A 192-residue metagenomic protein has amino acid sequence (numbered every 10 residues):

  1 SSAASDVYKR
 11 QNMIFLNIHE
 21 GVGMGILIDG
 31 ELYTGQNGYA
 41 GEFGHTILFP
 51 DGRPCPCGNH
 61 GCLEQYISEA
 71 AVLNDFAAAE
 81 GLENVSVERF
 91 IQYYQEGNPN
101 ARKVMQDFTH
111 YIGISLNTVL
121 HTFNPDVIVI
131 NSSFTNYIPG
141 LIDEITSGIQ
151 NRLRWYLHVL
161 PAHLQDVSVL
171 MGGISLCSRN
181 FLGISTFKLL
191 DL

Functional and structural regions predicted by a protein language model:
S1-Y8: Short, small-residue-biased leader/transition segments that mark boundaries at the very start of proteins
S2, G41-F43, I114-N117: A generic local structural motif
K9, D51-P54, N59, L63-L192: ATP-binding/phosphotransfer module of carbohydrate and carboxylate kinases, centering on a glycine-rich
R10-Y66: Glycine-rich phosphate-binding loop of actin/hexokinase-like ATP-binding domains
